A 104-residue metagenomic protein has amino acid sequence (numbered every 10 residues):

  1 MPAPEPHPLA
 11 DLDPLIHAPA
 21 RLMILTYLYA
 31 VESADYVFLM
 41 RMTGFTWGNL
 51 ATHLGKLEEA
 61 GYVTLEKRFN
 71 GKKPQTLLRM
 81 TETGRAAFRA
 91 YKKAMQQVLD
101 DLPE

Functional and structural regions predicted by a protein language model:
M1-L9, T26, R85-E104: Amphipathic alpha-helical dimerization/coiled-coil segments that flank or bridge DNA-binding/regulatory modules
H7-N49, N70-R79: N-terminal helix-turn-helix DNA-binding core of bacterial DNA-binding proteins
V37-L39, A51, L77-L78, Y91-M95 (+1 more regions): Surface-exposed beta-strand edges and their flanking turn/coil or helix-capping segments
L54-G55: Short, hydrophobic-biased segments on the C-terminal half of alpha helices that form "recognition helices"
G61: Glycine-centered, phosphate/nucleic-acid-interacting loop/turn motifs that mediate DNA/RNA or nucleotide
L65: Short beta-strand "wing" residues that participate in macromolecule-binding interfaces
M80-G84: Accessory beta->alpha helical hairpin/"wing" motif in late/C-terminal subdomains of nucleic-acid enzymes
